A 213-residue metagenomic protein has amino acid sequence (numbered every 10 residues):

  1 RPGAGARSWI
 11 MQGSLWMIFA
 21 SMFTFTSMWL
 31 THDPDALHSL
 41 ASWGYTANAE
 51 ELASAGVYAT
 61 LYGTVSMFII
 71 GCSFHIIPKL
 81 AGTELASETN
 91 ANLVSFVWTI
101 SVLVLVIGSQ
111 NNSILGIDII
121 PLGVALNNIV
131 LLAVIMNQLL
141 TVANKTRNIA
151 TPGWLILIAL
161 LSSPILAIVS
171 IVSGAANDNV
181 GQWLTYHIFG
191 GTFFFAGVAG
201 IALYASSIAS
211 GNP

Functional and structural regions predicted by a protein language model:
R1-P213: Hydrophobic alpha-helical transmembrane segments of multi-pass integral membrane proteins
